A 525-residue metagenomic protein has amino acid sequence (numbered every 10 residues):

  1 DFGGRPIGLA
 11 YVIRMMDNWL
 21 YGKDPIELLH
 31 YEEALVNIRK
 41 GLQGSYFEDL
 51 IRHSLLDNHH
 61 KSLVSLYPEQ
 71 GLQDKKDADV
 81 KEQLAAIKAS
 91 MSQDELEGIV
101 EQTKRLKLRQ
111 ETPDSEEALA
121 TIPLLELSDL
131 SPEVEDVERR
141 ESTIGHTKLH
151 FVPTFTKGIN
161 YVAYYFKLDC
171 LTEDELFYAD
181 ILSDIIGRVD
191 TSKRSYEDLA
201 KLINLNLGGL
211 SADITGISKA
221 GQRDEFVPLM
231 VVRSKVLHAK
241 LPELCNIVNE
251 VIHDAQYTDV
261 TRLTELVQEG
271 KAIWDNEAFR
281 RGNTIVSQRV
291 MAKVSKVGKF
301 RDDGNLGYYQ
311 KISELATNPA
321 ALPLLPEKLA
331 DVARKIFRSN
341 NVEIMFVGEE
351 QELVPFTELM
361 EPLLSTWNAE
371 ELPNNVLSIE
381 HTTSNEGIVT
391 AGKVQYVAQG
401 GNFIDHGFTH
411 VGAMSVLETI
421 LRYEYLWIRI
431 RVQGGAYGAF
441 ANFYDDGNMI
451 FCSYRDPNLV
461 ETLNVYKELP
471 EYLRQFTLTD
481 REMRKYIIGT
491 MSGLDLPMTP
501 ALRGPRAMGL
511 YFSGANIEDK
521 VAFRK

Functional and structural regions predicted by a protein language model:
D1-R39, H59-E69, K75, K157-G187 (+4 more regions): M16 family metallopeptidases and their MPP-like homologs
G3-P25, L29, S90-G187, N341 (+2 more regions): His/Glu-based metal-binding/catalytic segments typifying zinc-dependent metallopeptidases
F47: Nucleic-acid-processing active sites and adjacent nucleic-acid-binding tracks, predominantly divalent metal-dependent
L50-S54: Core subunits and conserved enzymes of cellular information-processing and envelope-translocation systems across
D57-H59, P68-L106, M360: Extended, regular secondary-structure scaffolds
V152-T154, Q222-D224, A333-I336, I388-A391 (+1 more regions): Replace "in large, NTP-powered and nucleic-acid-processing enzymes" with "in large, NTP-powered factors and other
P326-M360: Non-catalytic, conformational "gating/processing" segments within enzyme and secreted inhibitor domains
